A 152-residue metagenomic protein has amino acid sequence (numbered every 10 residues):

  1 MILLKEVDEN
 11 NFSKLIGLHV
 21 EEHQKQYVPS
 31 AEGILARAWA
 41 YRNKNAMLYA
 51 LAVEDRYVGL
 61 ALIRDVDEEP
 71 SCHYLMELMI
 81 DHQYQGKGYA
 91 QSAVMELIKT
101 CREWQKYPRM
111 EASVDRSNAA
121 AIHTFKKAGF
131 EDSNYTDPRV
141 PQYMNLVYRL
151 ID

Functional and structural regions predicted by a protein language model:
I2-Q85, V94, T100, W104 (+2 more regions): Acetyl-CoA-dependent GNAT
L3, R109-E111: Residues at or immediately flanking beta-strands
R56-V58, A90, I98, R109 (+1 more regions): Hydrophobic alpha-helical segments
R64, E111-S113, S133: Solvent-exposed beta-strand sheet faces enriched in polar/charged residues
D81-M95, W104, D115-H123, K127: Conserved glycine-rich acetyl-CoA-binding loop
P108, D115-A119, K127-A128, Y135-D152: C-terminal "cap" of GNAT-fold acetyltransferases
